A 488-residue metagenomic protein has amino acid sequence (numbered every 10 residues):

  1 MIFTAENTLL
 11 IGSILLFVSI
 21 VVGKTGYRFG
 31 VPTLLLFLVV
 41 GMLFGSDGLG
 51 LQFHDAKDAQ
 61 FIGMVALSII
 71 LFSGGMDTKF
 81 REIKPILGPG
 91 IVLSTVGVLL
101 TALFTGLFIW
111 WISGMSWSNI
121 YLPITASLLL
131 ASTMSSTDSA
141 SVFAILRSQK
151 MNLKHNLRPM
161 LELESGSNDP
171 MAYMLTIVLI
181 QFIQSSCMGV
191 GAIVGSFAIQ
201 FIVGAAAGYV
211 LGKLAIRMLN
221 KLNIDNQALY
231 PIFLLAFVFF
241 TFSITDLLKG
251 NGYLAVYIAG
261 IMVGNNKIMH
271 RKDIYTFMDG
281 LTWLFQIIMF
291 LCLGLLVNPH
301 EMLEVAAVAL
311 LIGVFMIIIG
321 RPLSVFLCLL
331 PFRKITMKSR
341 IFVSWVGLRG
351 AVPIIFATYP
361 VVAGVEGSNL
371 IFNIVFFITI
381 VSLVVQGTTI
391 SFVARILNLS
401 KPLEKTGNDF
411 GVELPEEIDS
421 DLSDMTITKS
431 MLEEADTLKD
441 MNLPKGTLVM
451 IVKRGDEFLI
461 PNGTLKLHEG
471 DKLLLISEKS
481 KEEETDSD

Functional and structural regions predicted by a protein language model:
M1-L403, G407, E417: Transmembrane helical cores of multi-pass secondary ion antiporters/exchangers
V92, D424, L474: Short aromatic/hydrophobic contact patches that present stacked aromatics for nucleic-acid/ligand binding
V412-I418: A glycine-rich beta-turn/hairpin centered on an aromatic-Pro dipeptide
D419-I427: Short glycine-/aliphatic-rich beta-strand segments at the starts of folded cytosolic domains
T428-S480: Cytosolic Rossmann-like ligand/nucleotide-binding regulatory domains
L465, T485-D488: Short, compositionally biased
